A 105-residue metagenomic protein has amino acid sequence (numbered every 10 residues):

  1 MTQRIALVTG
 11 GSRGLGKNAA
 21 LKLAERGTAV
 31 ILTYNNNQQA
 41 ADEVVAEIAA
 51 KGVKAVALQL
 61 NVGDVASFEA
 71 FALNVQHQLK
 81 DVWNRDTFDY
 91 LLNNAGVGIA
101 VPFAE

Functional and structural regions predicted by a protein language model:
I5, G10-G14, N37: Conserved glycine-rich cofactor-binding loop
I5-V8, F88-L92: Conserved hydrophobic beta-strands of the Rossmann-like cofactor-binding core in SDR/related NAD(P)H-dependent
R13, Y90, G96-I99: Flexible cofactor-recognition loop at the NAD(P)H-binding site of Rossmann-like short-chain dehydrogenase/reductase
L23: Aromatic pocket-lining residues of Rossmann-like dinucleotide-binding sites
R26-E43: Conserved glycine-rich Rossmann-like NAD(P)H-binding loop of the short-chain dehydrogenase/reductase
Q38, Q59-H77: The beta1-alpha1 cofactor-binding region of Rossmann-like NAD(H)/NADP(H)-dependent oxidoreductases
E69, L73-Q76, W83-T87, G98-E105: Conserved mid-core segment of classical short-chain dehydrogenase/reductases
